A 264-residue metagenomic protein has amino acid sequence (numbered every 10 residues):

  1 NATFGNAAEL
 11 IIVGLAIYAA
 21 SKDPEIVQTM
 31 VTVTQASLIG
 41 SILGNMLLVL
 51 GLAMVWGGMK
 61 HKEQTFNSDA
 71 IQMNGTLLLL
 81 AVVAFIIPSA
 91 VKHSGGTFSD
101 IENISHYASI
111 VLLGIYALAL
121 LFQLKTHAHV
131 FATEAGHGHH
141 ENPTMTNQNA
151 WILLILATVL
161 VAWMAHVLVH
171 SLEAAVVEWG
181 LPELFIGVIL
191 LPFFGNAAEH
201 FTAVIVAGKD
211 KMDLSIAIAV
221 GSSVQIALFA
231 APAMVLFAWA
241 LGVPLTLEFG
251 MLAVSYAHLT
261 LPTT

Functional and structural regions predicted by a protein language model:
N1-F4, N67-T76, A217-S222, G250: Cytoplasmic-side transmembrane-helix entry/capping segments in multi-pass membrane proteins
N1-G58, I186-G242: Helix-loop-helix junctions within the multi-pass membrane cores of secondary transporters/permeases
I17-A36, W56-I71, I86-S105: Inter-helical loop and helix-membrane interface segments of multi-pass membrane transporters/permeases
Q35-I39, S68-I71, T97-A108, M145 (+2 more regions): Interfacial loop-to-helix junctions that mark the boundaries of transmembrane helices in multi-pass membrane
L47-W56, L79-V91: Transmembrane-helix bundle segments that line or gate the permeation/cavity pathway in multi-pass membrane proteins
E63-T65, F122-I155: Intrinsically disordered, low-complexity non-transmembrane regions of multi-pass membrane transporters
E141-M212: Transmembrane helical segments that form the transport core of multi-pass membrane transport proteins
A257-T263: Conserved small/polar residues in nucleotide/adenosyl-binding loops
